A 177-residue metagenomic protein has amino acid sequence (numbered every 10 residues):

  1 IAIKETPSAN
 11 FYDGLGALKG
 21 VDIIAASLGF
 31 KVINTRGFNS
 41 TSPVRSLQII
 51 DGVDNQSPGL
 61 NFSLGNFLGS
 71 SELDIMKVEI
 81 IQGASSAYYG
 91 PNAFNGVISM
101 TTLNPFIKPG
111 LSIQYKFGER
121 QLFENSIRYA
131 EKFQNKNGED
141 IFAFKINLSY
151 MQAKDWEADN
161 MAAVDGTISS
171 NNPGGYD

Functional and structural regions predicted by a protein language model:
I1-S8, N34-F38, Y115-E119: Short, polar/charged loop or turn motifs at beta-strand boundaries
K4, V21-I23, T41, N55-S57 (+2 more regions): Short beta-strands and strand-coil junctions in structured, solvent-facing domains, enriched
Y12-D54, M76-K77: Extracytoplasmic beta-strand/coil segments of soluble accessory domains associated with Gram-negative outer-membrane
Y12-L15, G69, Y88, K136: A general structural signal for stabilizing positions within well-ordered secondary structure
G37-N39, I50-G52, Q82, T102-N104 (+1 more regions): Flexible glycine-/small-residue-rich
D54-Q82: Short acidic/polar hinge/loop motifs at secondary-structure boundaries that mediate gating or recognition
S57-L60, L73-M76, A87-N171: Outer-membrane beta-barrel translocator/receptor signature
G174-D177: Flexible glycine-rich, low-complexity coil/linker segments exposed to the extracellular/periplasmic environment
